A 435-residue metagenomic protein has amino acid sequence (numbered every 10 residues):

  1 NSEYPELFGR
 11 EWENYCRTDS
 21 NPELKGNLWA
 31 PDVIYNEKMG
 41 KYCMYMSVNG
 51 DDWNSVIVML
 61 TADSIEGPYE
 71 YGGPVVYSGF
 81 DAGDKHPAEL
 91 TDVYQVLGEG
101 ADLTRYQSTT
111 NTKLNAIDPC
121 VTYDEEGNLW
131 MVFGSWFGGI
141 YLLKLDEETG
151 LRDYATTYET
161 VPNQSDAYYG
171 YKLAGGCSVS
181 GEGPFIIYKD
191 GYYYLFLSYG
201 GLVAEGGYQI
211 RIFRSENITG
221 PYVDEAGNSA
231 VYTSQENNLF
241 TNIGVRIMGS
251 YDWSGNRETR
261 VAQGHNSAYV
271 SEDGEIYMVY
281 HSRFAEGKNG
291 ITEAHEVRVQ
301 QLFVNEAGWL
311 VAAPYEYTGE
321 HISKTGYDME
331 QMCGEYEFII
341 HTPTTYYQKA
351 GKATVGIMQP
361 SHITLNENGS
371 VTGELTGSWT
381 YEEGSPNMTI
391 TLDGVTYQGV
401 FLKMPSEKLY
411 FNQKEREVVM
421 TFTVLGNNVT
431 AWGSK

Functional and structural regions predicted by a protein language model:
N1-K435: Carbohydrate-active catalytic/glycan-binding domains of CAZyme proteins, especially the secreted or lumenal ectodomains
